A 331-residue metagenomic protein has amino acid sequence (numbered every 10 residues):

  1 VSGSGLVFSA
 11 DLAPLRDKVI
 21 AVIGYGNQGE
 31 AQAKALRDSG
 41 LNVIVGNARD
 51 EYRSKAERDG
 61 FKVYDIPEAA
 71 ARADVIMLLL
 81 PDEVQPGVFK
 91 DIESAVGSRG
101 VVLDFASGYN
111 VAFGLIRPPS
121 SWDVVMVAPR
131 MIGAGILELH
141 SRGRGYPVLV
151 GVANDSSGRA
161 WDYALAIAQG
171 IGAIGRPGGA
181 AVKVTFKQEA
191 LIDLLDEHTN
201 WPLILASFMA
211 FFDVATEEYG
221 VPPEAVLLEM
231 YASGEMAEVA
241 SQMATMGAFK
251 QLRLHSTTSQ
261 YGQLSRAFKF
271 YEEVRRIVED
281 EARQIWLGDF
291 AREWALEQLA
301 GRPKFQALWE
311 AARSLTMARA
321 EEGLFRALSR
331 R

Functional and structural regions predicted by a protein language model:
V1-K62: NAD(P)+-binding Rossmann beta1-loop-alpha1 motif at the extreme N-terminus of oxidoreductases
K18, G40, A73-D74, S121-W122: Short, well-ordered alpha-helix to beta-strand connector turns
L41, G97-V101, S120-W122: A short helix->loop->beta-strand "cap" motif at the edges of active sites that frequently abuts
P67-L115: Rossmann-fold NAD(P) dinucleotide-binding segment
D104-L194: Rossmann-fold dinucleotide-binding core
G158-Y219, V226-A244: Active-site-proximal catalytic alpha-helix in oxidoreductases
P223-R331: NAD(P)-dependent Rossmann-like dehydrogenase/reductase catalytic/cofactor-binding core
